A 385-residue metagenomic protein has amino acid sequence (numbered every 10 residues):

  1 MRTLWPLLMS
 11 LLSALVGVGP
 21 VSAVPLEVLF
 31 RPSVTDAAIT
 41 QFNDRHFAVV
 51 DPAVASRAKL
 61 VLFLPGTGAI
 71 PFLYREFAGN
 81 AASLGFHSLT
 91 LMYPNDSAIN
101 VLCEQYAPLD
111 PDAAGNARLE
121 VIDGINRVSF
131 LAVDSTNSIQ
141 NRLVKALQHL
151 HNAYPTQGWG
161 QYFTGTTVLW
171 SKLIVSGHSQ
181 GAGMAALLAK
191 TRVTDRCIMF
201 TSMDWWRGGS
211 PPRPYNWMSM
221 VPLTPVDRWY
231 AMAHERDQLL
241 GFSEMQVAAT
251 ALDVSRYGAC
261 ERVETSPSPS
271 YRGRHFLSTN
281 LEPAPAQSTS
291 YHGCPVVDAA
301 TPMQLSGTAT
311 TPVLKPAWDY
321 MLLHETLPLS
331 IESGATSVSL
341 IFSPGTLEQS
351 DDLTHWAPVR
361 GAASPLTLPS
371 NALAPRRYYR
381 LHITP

Functional and structural regions predicted by a protein language model:
P6-G17: Bacterial N-terminal signal peptides
A23-S56: N-terminal cap/lid segment of alpha/beta-hydrolase-fold proteins
A48-A53, D195-S306: The feature captures the conserved acid-bearing segment of alpha/beta-hydrolase catalytic domains
L60, G66-F163: Serine-hydrolase catalytic machinery in alpha/beta-hydrolase-like enzymes
L60-L64, H87-Y93, I99, K172-S176 (+3 more regions): Structural recognition of the beta-strand scaffold that forms the well-ordered cores of secreted hydrolase catalytic
K145-V168, A259-N280: Short mixed-charge
S176-G181, A185: Gly/Ala-rich beta-loop-alpha elbow adjacent to hydrolase catalytic centers
L327-P385: Short, composition-biased motifs enriched in small/polar/acidic residues
